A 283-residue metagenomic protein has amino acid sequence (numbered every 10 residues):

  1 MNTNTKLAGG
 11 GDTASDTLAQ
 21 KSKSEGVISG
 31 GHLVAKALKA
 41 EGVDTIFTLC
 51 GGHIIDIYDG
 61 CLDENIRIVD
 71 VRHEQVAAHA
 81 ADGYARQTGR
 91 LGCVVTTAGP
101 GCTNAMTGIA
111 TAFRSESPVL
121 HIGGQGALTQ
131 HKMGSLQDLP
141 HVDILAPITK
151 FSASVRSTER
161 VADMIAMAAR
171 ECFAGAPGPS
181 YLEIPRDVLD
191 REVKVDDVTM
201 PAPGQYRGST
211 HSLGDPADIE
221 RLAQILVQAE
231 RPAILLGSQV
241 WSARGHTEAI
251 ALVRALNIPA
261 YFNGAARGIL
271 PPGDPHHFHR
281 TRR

Functional and structural regions predicted by a protein language model:
N2-R283: N-terminal alpha/beta PP-like core and its mobile active-site loop of ThDP/TPP-dependent enzymes
